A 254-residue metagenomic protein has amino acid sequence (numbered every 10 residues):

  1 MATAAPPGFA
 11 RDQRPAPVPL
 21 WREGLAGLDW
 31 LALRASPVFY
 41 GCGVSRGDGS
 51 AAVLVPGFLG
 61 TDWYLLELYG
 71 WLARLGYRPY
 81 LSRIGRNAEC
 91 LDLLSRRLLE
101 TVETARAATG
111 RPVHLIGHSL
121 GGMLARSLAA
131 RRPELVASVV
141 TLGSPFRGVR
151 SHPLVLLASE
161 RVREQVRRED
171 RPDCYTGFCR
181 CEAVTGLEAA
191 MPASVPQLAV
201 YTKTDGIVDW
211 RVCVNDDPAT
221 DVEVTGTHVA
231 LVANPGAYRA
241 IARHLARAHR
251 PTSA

Functional and structural regions predicted by a protein language model:
M1-V53, Y64-G70, L75, A108 (+1 more regions): Flexible, membrane-associating and regulatory peripheral segments of lipid-active enzymes
P6, A10-Q13, P37, G47-S50 (+8 more regions): Generic, low-specificity signal for short hydrophobic/alpha-helical stretches with a mild N-terminal bias, encompassing
F9, P19-R22, V44-D48, L54 (+8 more regions): Generic structural signal for short, flexible, solvent-exposed coil/loop and linker residues
A16-P37, G43, G117-P133, P145 (+2 more regions): Contiguous hydrophobic segments
D29-A35, C42-S45, G49, P56 (+11 more regions): Residue-level signal for well-ordered alpha-helical segments
A51-W63, E67, A73-E188: Serine-dependent carboxylesterase/thioesterase catalytic core of lipase-like alpha/beta-hydrolase/SGNH enzymes
A130-A254: Helical cap/lid subdomain of alpha/beta-hydrolase-fold lipid enzymes that gates access to the catalytic pocket
